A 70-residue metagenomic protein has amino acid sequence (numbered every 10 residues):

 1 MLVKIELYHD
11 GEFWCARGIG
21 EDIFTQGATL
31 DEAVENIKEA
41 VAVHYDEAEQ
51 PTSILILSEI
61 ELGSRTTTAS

Functional and structural regions predicted by a protein language model:
M1-E6, D10, E35-S70: Short, charged, surface-exposed hinge/linker loops at domain edges that act as mobile lids or interdomain connectors
Y8-I23: A short, structured beta-strand/loop element
E12-W14, T29, N36: Generic hydrophobic secondary-structure packing signal
R17, Q26, H44: Residues that scaffold the ATP/ADP-binding catalytic core of kinase and kinase-like folds
E21-D31: A short, exposed loop/beta-hairpin motif centered on an aromatic-Gly-Thr core
